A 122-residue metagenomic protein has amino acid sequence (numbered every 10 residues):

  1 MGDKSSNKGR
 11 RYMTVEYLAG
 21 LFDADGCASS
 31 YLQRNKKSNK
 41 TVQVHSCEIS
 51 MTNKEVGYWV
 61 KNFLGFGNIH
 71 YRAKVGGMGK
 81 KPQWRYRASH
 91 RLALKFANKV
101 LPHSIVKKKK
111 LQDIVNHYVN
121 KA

Functional and structural regions predicted by a protein language model:
M1-A122: Internal intein/HINT superfamily modules and their associated LAGLIDADG
